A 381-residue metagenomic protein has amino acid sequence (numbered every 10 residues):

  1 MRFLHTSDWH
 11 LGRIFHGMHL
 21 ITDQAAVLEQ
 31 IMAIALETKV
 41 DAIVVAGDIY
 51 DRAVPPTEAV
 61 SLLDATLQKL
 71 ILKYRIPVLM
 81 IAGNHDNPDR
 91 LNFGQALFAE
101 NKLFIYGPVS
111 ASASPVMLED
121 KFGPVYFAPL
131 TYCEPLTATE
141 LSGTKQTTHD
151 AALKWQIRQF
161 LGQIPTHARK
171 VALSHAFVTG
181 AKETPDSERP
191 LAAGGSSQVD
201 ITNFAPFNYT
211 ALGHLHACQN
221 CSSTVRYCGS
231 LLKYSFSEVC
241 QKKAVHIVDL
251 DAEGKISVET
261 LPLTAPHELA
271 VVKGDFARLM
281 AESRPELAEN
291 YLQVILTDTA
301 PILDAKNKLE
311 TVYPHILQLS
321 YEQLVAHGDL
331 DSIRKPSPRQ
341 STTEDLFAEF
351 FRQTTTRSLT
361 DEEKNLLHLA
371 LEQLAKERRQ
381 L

Functional and structural regions predicted by a protein language model:
M1-Q68, R75, K364-L369, Q373: N-terminal active-site segment of His-dependent metallophosphoesterases
D8, L28, D48, L63 (+7 more regions): Divalent metal-coordination and catalytic microenvironments
Q30, S61-K69, F93-A96, W155 (+1 more regions): Alpha-helical scaffolding segments of alpha/beta enzyme cores, especially the outer helices of TIM-barrel or partial
E37, A42, L250-L381: Accessory, non-catalytic peripheral segments of nucleic-acid enzymes
D41-G47, V78-A82, R169-L173: Short beta-strand segments at enzyme active-site cores
P55, A82-N220: His/Asp/Glu-rich metal-coordinating catalytic cores of metallo-dependent phosphodiesterases/hydrolases acting on
L62-Y74, S196-F207: Catalytic-core regions built around general acid/base machinery
I201-F204, N208-L263: A conserved active-site cap/scaffold subdomain adjacent to cofactor or substrate pockets
